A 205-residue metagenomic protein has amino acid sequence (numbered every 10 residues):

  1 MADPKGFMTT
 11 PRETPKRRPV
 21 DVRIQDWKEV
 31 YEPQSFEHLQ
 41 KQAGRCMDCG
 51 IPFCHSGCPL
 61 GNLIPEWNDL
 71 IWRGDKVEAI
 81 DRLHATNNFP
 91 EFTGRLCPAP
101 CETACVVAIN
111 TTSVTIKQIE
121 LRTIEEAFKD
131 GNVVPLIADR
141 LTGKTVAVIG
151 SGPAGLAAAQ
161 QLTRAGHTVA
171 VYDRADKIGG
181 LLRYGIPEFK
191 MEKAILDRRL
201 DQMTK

Functional and structural regions predicted by a protein language model:
M1-T145, K193: Ferredoxin-type iron-sulfur electron-transfer modules and their immediate structural context
C49, I149, Y172-R174: Generic beta-strand/beta-sheet core signal
I80-N87, I119, L182-K205: N-terminal Rossmann-like dinucleotide/flavin-binding domain of flavoprotein oxidoreductases that bind FAD/FMN
N88, N110, G152-A154, K177: Residue-level detector of alpha-helix initiation sites
T145-A170: N-terminal Rossmann-like FAD-binding beta1-loop-alpha1 element of flavoenzymes
H167-R183: Glycine-rich FAD pyrophosphate-binding loop
